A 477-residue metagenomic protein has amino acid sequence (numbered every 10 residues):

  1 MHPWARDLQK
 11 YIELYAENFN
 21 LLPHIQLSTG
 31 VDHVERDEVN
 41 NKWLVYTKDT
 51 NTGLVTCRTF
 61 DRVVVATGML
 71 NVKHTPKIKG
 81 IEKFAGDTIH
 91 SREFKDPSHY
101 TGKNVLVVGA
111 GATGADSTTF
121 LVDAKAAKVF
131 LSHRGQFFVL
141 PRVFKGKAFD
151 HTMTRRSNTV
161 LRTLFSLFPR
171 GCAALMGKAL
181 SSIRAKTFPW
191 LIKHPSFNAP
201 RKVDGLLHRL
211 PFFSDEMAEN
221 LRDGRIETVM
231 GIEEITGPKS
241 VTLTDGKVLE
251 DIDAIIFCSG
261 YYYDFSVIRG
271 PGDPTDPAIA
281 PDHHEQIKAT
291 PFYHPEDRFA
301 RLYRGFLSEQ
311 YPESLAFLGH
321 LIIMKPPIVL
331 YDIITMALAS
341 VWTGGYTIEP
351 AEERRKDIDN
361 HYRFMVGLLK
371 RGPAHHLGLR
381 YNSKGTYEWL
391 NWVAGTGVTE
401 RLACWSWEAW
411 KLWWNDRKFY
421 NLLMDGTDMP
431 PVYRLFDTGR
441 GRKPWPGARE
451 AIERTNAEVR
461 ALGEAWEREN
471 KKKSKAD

Functional and structural regions predicted by a protein language model:
H2-T67, L221, I235: Feature captures the FAD/FMN-dependent oxidoreductase FAD-binding
E13, L54-D215, E219, I226-I232 (+2 more regions): Rossmann-like dinucleotide-binding core of oxidoreductases
S28, G102-N104, P238: Phosphate-coordination loops involved in phosphoryl transfer and adenosine-cofactor binding
L44-K48, L243, H320: Short beta-strand segments that buttress and anchor functional surface loops
D49, G68-M69, E93, I256 (+1 more regions): Short glycine-/small-residue-rich Rossmann-like dinucleotide-binding loops
F130, G135-P141, A300-R304, S314-D477: C-terminal, flexible cofactor-proximal segment of oxidoreductases
E233-D253: Cytochrome P450 C-terminal beta-domain/meander region
C258-T343: Glycine/threonine-rich phosphate-binding loop and adjacent beta-strand/alpha-helix elements that clamp
